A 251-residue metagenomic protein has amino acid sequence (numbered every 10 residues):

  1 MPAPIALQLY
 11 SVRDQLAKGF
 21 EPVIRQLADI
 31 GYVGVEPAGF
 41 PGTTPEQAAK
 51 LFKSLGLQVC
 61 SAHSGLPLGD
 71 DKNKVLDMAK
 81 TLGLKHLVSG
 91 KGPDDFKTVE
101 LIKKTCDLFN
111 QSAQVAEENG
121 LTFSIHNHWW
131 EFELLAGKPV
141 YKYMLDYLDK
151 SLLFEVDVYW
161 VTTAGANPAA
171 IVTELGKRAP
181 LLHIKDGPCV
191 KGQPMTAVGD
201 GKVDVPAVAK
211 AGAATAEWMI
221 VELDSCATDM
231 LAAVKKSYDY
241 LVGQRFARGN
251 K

Functional and structural regions predicted by a protein language model:
M1-D29, M78-G83, L135-L153, W160-K251: Histidine-acidic metal/acid-base catalytic patches
M1-S11, A49, K53-A62: Mobile, glycine- and charge-enriched loop segments and immediately flanking short secondary-structure elements within
A6-Y10, E36-A38, C60-H63, V88-G90 (+4 more regions): A cross-family glycoside hydrolase active-site/sugar-binding cleft signature
S11, P41, L68, P93 (+3 more regions): Flexible, active-site-proximal loop/turn residues at the rims of small-molecule/cofactor binding pockets and catalytic
R25, G34, Q58, G65-F154 (+3 more regions): Active-site acidic/histidine proton-transfer and metal-coordination neighborhood in alpha/beta enzyme cores
G34-K53: Glycine-rich, proline-tolerant flexible connector loops at the mouths of alpha/beta enzymes
G42-T44, D70, V203, D229: Short alpha-helical
Q47-S54, L108-E118, I171, A207-A211: Catalytic-core regions built around general acid/base machinery
